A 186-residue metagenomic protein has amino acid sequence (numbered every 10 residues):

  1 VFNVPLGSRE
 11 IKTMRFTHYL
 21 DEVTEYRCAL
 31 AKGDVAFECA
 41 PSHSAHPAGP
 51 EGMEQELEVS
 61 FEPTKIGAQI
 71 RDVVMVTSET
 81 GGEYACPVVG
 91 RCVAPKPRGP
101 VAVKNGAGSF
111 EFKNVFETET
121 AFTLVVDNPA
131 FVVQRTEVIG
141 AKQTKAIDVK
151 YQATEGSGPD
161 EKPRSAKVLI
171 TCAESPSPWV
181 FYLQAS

Functional and structural regions predicted by a protein language model:
V1-S186: Feature for long, exposed domains in two main contexts
